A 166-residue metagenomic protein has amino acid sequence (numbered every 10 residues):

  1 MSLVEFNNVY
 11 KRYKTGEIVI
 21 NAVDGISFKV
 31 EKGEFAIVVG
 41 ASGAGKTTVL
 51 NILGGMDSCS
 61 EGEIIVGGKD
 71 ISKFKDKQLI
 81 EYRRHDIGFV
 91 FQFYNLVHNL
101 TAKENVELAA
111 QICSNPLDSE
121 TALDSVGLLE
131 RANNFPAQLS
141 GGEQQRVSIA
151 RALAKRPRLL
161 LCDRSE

Functional and structural regions predicted by a protein language model:
L3-F6, Y10-E166: ABC family nucleotide-binding domain
